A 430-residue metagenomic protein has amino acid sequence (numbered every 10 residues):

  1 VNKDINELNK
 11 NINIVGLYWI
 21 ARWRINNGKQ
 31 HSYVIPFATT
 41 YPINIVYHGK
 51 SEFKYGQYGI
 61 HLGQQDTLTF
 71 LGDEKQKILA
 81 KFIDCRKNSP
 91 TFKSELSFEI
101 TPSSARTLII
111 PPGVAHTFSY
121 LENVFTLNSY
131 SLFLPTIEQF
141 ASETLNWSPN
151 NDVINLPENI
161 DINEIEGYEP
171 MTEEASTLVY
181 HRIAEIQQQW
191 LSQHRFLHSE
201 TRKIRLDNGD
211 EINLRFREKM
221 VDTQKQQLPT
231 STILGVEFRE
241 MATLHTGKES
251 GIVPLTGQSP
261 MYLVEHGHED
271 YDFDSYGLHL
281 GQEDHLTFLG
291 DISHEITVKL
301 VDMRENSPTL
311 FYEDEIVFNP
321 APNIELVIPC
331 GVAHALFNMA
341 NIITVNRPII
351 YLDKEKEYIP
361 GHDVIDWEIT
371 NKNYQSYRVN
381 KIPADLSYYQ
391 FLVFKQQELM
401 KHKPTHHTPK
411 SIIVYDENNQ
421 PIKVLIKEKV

Functional and structural regions predicted by a protein language model:
V1-E99, L132-T136, S142-F318, I350-E355 (+1 more regions): Non-catalytic, conserved peripheral segments adjacent to functional cores
I100-F125, F318-N341: Conserved metal-binding segment of the jelly-roll/cupin
L127-N128, V345-N346: Conserved beta-sheet core of the metallophosphoesterase superfamily
